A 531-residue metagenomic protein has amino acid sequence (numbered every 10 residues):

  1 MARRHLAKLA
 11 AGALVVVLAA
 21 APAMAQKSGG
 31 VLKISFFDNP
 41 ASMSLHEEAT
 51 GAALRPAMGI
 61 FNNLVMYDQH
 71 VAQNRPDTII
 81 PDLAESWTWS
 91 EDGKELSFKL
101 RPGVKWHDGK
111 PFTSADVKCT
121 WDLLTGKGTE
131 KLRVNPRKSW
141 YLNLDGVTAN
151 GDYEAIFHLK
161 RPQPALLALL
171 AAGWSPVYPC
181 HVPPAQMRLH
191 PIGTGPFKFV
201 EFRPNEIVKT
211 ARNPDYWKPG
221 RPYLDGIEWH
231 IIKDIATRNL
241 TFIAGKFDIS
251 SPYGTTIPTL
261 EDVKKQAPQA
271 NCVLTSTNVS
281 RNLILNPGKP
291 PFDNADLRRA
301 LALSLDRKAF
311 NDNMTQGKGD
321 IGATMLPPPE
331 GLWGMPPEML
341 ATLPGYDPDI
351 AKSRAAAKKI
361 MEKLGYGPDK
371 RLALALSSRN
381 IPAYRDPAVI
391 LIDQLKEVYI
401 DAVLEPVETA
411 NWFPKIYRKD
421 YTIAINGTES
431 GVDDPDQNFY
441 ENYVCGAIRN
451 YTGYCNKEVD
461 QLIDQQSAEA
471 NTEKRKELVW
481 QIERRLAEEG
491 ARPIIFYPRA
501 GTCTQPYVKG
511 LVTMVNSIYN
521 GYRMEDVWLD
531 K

Functional and structural regions predicted by a protein language model:
K27, K99, K118, V134-C180: Surface-exposed binding/hinge segments that line and control ligand-binding clefts or catalytic entry sites
S35-E91, D122, H190-T194: N-terminal lobe/hinge region of extracytoplasmic solute-binding protein
M66-N74, Q163-P222, G226-E228, D234-A236 (+2 more regions): Gly/Pro-rich hinge or "lid" segments in bacterial periplasmic/extracellular proteins
K94, P344, P348-A351, D401-W412 (+3 more regions): Extracytoplasmic/peripheral linker and loop segments enriched in polar/acidic and small residues with frequent Thr/Pro
K131-V134, V147-T148, V200-A211, E228-K289 (+2 more regions): Extracellular/periplasmic solute-recognition and catalytic clefts
G288, F292-G334, R354, P387 (+1 more regions): Periplasmic-binding protein-like
I321-K363, I381-R385: Structural transition elements
T502-K531: Long beta-strand-rich cores associated with HINT superfamily self-processing modules
